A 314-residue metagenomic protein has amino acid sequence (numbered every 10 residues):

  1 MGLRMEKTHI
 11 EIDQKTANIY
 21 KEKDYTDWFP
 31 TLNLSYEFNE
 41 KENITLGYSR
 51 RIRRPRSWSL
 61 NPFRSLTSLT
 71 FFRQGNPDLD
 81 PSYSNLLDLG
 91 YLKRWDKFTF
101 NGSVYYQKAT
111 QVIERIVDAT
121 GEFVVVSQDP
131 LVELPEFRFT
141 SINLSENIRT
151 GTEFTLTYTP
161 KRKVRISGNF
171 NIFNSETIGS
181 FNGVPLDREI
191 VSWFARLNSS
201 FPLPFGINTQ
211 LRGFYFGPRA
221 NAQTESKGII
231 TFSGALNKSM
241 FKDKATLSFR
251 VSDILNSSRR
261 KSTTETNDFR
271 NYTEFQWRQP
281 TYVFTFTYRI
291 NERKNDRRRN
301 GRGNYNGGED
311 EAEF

Functional and structural regions predicted by a protein language model:
M1-K15, Y25-T31, S35, Y158 (+2 more regions): Surface-exposed extracellular loop regions of Gram-negative outer-membrane beta-barrel proteins
M5-E11, Y48-R54, F63, K93-W95 (+7 more regions): Transmembrane beta-strands of outer-membrane beta-barrel pores
I19-T26, S65-T67, D78-Y83, I142-I148 (+3 more regions): Replace "Gram-negative outer membrane beta-barrel proteins" with "bacterial and organellar outer membrane beta-barrel
W28, Y36-E40, Y83, K93-K97 (+5 more regions): Outer-membrane beta-barrel strand-turn architecture
W28-L34, I44, G75, N85-L89 (+6 more regions): Hydrophobic, lipid-facing positions within transmembrane beta-strands of outer-membrane proteins
L32, R188-F314: Conserved C-terminal beta-signal and adjacent last beta-strands/turns of outer-membrane beta-barrel proteins
E40-L86, Y106-L134, R219, S252-D268: Surface-exposed extracellular loop regions of Gram-negative outer-membrane beta-barrel proteins, predominantly
D80, W95, T99-R165, N169 (+1 more regions): Outer membrane beta-barrel strand-and-loop segments of large Gram-negative receptors, especially TonB-dependent
